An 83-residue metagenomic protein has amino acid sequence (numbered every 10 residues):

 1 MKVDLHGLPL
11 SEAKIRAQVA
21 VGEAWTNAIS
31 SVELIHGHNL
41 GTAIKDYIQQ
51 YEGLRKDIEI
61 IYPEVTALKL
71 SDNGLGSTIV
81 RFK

Functional and structural regions predicted by a protein language model:
M1-K83: Long, charged, low-complexity intrinsically disordered regions
